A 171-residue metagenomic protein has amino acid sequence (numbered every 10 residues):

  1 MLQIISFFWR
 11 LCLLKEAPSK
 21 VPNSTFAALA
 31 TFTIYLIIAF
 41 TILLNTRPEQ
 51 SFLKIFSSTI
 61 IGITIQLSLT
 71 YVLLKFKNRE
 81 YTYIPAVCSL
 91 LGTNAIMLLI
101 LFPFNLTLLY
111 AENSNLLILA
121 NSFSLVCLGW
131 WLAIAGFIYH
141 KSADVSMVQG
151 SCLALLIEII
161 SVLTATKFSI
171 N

Functional and structural regions predicted by a protein language model:
M1-N94: Selected alpha-helical membrane-embedding segments in polytopic membrane proteins
A30-T41, S57, I61, I65 (+5 more regions): Lipid-exposed faces of alpha-helical membrane segments in multi-pass integral membrane proteins
L43, T70-N78, F104-L109, G136-A143 (+2 more regions): Membrane-water interface at transmembrane helix exits
P48-L53, Y110-I118: Membrane-interface helix caps and helix-loop-helix hairpins in membrane proteins
S89, T93, F102, L106 (+2 more regions): Mid-sequence acidic-hydrophobic segments that form the walls of catalytic/ligand-binding cavities or oligomerization
S89-M97, G136, A154: Small-residue-enriched transmembrane alpha-helices
G92-S114, K167-N171: C-terminal halves and exits of single transmembrane alpha-helices
N113-N171: Terminal transmembrane helical module of multi-pass membrane proteins
